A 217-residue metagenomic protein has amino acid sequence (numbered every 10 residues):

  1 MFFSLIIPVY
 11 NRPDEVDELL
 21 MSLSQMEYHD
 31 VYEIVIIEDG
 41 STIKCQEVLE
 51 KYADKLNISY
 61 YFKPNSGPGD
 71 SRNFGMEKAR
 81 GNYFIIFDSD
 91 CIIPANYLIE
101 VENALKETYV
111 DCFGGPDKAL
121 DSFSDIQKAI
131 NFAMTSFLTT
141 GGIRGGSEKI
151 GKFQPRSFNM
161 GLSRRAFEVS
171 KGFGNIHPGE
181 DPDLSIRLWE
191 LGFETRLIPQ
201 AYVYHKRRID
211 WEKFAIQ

Functional and structural regions predicted by a protein language model:
F2-S4, E33, D183: Cell-envelope/extracellular polymer assembly enzymes that use nucleotide-activated donors
M21-V31: Short, acidic, metal-binding catalytic loop of nucleotide-sugar glycosyltransferases
S22, E38-E47, N65-S66, D88-P94: A conserved acidic beta->alpha catalytic loop
K63-A79, E100, I150, Q154-F158: Glycine-rich, basic loop-to-helix element that forms the pyrophosphate-binding segment of sugar-nucleotide handling
F84: Short aromatic/hydrophobic "clamp" motif used to bind/position activated sugar donors
A95-K128, A201-Y202, K206: Conserved donor NDP-sugar-binding/catalytic core segment of glycosyltransferases
A119, T140-R165, I176-P178, D183 (+1 more regions): A recurrent flexible, glycine/aromatic-enriched loop bordering the glycosyltransferase active site that acts as
G174-Q217: Catalytic donor/gating beta->alpha subdomain of glycosyltransferases that bind UDP-sugars
